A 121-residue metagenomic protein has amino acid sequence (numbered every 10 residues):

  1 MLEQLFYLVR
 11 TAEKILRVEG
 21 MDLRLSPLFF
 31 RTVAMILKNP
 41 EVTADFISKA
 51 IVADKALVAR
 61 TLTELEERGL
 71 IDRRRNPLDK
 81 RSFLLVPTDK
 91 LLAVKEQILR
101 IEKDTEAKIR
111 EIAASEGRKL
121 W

Functional and structural regions predicted by a protein language model:
M1-L23, L70, P87: N-terminal leader segment of winged-helix/HTH proteins
L2, F6, R10, V52 (+2 more regions): Short amphipathic alpha-helical segments with heptad-repeat character
R10, D22, E41, K103 (+1 more regions): Alpha-helix boundary/capping and short turn/kink residues
K14-L57: N-terminal helix-turn-helix DNA-binding core of bacterial DNA-binding proteins
R60: DNA-binding alpha-helical recognition surfaces that contact promoter or target DNA
T63-W121: Charged, amphipathic alpha-helical coiled-coil/dimerization segments
